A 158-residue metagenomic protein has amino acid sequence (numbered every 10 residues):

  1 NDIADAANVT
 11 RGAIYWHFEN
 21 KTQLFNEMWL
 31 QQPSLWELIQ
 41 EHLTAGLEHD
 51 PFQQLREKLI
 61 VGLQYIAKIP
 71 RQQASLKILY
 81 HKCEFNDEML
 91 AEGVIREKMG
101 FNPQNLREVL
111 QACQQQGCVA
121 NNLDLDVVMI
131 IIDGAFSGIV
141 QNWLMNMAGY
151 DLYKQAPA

Functional and structural regions predicted by a protein language model:
N1-Q23, E27: Helix-turn-helix
A6, V61, Y65, A135-N142: Amphipathic alpha-helical interface segments
F25, W29, P33, E92-P103 (+2 more regions): Amphipathic, non-transmembrane alpha-helical scaffold segments
E27, Q31, E41-Q72, L125-I132: Hydrophobic alpha-helical connector segments
L43, L47, Y80-C83, W143-M147: Secondary-structure edge/capping motif, primarily at the C-terminal ends of alpha-helices and the immediately following
A67-E92: Amphipathic alpha-helical segments used for helix-helix packing
Q73-K77, E92-R96, Q114-A158: Hydrophobic/aromatic-rich alpha-helical bundle segments in the mid-to-C-terminal region
